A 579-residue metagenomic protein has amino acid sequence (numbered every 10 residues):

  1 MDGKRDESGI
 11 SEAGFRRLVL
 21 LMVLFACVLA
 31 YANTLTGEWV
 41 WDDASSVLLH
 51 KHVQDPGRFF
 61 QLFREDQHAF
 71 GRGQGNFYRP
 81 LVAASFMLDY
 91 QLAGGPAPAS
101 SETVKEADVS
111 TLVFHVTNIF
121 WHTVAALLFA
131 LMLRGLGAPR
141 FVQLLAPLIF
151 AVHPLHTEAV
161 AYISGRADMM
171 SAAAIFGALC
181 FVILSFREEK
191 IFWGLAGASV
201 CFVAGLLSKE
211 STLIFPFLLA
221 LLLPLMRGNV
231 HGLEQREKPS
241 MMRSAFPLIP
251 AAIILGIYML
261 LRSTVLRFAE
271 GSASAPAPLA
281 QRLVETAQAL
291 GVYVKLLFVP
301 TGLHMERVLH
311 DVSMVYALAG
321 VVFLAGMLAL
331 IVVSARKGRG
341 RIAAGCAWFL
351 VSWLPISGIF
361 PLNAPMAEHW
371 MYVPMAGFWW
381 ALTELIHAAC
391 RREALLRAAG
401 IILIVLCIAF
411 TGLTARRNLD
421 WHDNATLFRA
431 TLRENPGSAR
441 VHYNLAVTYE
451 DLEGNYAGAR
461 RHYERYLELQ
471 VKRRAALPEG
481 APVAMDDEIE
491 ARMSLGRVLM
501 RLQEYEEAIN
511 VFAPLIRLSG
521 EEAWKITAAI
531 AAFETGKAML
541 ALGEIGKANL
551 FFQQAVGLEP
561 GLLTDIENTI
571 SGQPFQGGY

Functional and structural regions predicted by a protein language model:
D2-V471, D486-Q503, E534: Polytopic membrane enzymes that build or remodel cell-surface glycoconjugates and lipids
D42, V441, A476, A491 (+3 more regions): TPR alpha-solenoid repeat register
R416, D451-E453, R474, Q503 (+3 more regions): Short coil/turn linking the two alpha-helices of tandem helical-hairpin repeats
N435, Q470-R473, L477, S519 (+2 more regions): Alpha-helical junction/boundary sensor with strong preference for TPR arrays
I545-Y579: Terminal, low-structured helical/coil segments at or just beyond the last alpha-helical repeat
